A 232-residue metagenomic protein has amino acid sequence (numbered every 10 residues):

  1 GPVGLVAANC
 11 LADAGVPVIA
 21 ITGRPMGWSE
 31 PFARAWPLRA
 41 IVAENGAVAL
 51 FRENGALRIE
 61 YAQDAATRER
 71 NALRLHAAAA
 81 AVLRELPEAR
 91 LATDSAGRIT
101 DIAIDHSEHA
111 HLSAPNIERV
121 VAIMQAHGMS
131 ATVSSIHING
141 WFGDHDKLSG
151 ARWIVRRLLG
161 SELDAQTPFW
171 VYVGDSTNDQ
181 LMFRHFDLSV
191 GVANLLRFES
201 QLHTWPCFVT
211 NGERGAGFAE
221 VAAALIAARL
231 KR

Functional and structural regions predicted by a protein language model:
G1, W141, L148-R232: Mg2+-dependent phosphoryl-transfer enzymes with acidic/Ser/Thr/Gly-rich catalytic loops
P2-D94: Active-site phosphate-binding/coordination module
A14, W36-P37, N45, H127 (+2 more regions): Short, structured coil segments at secondary-structure junctions
W36-R39, R58-Y61, H109-A110, G150 (+1 more regions): Short, hinge-like loop/turn segments at secondary-structure boundaries
V42-N45, E53, S95, S135 (+2 more regions): Residues at the C-termini of beta-strands that transition into short coil/loop
A49-L50, G97-I99, I138-G140, R214-A219: A short acidic, often aromatic-flanked loop/helix-cap motif at beta-alpha or helix-coil junctions that lines enzyme
A78-H185: Conserved acidic, metal-coordinating active-site core of Asp-based, Mg2+-dependent phosphoryl-transfer enzymes
